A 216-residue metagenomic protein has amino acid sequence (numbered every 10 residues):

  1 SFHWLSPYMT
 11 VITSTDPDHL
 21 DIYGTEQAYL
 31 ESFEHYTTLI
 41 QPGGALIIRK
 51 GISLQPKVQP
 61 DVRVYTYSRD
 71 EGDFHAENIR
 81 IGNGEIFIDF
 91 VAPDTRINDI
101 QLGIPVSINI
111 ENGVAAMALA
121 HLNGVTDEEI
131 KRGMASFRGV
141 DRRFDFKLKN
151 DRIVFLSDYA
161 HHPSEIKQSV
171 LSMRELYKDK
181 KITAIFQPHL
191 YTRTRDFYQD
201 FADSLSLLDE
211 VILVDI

Functional and structural regions predicted by a protein language model:
H3, N109, H162, F197-Y198: Short, conserved glycine- and acidic-residue-centered signature motifs in active-site or ligand-binding loops
H3-F155: Acidic, Mg2+-coordinating active-site environments of NTP-dependent enzymes
D16-D18, I52-S53, H161, P188-Y191 (+1 more regions): Short glycine-rich anion-binding loops that position phosphate/pyrophosphate groups of nucleotides and phosphorylated
E31, E128, R132, Q168-L171 (+2 more regions): Solvent-exposed alpha-helical segments within well-ordered globular domains of core cellular machineries
A115, H161, E165: Conserved cofactor-binding/catalytic machinery of classical short-chain dehydrogenase/reductase
V140, S164, L171-I216: Active-site beta-alpha connecting loops in nucleotide-dependent enzymes
